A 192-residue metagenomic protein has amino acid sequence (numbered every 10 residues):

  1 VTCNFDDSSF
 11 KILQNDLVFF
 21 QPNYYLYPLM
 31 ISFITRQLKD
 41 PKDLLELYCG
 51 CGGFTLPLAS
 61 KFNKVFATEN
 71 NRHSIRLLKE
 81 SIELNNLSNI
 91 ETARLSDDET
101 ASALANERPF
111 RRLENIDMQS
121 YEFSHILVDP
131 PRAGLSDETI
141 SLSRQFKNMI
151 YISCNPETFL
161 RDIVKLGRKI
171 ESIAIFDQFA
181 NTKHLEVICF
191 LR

Functional and structural regions predicted by a protein language model:
V1-R192: Rossmann-like S-adenosyl-L-methionine
